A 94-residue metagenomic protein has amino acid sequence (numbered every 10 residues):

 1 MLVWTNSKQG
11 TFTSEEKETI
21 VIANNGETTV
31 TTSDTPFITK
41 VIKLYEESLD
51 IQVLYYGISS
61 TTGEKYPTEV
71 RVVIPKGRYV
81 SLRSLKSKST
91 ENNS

Functional and structural regions predicted by a protein language model:
Q9-Y79: Compact, well-ordered interaction domains used in eukaryotic information-processing assemblies
S81-S94: Basic DNA-binding region of bZIP-type proteins
